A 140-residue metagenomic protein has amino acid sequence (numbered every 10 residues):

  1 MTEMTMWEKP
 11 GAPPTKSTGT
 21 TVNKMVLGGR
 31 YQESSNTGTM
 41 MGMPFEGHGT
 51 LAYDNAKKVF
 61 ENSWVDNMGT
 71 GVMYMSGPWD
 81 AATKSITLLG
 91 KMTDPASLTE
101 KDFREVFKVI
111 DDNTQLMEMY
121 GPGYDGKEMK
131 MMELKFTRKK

Functional and structural regions predicted by a protein language model:
M1-K140: Hydrophobic small-molecule pocket/channel-lining residues, especially in calycin-type beta-barrels
